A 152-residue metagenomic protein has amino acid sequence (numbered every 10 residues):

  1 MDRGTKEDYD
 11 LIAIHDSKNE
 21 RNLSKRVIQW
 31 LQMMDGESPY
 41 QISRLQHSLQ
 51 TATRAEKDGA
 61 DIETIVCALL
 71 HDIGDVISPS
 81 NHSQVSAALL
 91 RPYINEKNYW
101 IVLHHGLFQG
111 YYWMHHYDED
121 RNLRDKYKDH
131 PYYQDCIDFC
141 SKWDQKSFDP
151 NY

Functional and structural regions predicted by a protein language model:
M1-Y152: Metal-dependent phosphohydrolase cores
